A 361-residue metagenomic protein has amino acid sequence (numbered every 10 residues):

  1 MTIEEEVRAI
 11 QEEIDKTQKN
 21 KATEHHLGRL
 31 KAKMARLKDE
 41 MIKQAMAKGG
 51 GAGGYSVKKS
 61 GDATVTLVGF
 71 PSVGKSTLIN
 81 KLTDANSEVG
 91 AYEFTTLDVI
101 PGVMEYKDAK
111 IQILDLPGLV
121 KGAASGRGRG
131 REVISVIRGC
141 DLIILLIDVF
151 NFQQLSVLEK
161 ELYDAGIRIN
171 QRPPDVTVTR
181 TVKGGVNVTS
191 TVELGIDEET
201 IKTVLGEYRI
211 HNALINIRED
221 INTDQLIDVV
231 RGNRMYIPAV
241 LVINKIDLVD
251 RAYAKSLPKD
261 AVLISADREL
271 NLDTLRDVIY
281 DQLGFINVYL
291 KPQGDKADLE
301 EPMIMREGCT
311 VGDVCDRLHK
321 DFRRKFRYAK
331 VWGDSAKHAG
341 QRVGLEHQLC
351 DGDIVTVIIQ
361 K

Functional and structural regions predicted by a protein language model:
M1-T2, K361: Absolute protein N-terminus
T2-V182, V188-I196, E207: Conserved G1/Walker A P-loop phosphate-binding module
K16, A22-A63, V68, V73 (+1 more regions): C-terminal-of-GTPase-core extension/linker across diverse P-loop GTPases
